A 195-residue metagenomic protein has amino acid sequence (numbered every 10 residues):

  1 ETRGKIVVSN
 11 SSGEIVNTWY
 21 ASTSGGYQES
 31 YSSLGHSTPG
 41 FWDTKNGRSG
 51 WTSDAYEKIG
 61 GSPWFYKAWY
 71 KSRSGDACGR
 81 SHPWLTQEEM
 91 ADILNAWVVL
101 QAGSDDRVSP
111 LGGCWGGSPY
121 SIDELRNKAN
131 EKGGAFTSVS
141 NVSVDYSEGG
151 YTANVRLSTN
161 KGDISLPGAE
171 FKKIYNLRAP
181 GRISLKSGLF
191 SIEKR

Functional and structural regions predicted by a protein language model:
E1-R195: Conserved, single-site charged/polar hotspot
